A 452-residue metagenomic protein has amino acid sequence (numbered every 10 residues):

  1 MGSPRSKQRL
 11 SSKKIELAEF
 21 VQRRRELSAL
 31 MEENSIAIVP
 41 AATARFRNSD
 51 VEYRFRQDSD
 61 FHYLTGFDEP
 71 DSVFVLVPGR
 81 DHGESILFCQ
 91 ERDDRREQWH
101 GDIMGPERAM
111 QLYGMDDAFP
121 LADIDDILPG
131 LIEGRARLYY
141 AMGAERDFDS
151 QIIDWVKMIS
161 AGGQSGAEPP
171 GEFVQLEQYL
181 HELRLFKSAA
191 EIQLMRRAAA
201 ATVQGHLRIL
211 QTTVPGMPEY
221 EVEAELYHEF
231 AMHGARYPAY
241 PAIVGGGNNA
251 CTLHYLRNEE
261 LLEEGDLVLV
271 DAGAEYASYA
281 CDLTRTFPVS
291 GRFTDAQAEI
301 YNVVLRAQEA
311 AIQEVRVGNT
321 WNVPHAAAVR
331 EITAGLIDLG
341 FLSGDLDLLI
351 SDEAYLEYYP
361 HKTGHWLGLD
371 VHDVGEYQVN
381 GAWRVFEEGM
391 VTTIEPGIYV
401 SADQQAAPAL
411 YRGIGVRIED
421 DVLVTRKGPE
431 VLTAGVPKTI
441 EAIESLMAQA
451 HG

Functional and structural regions predicted by a protein language model:
M1-G452: Active-site neighborhoods and metal-handling regions in enzymes and metal-associated proteins
